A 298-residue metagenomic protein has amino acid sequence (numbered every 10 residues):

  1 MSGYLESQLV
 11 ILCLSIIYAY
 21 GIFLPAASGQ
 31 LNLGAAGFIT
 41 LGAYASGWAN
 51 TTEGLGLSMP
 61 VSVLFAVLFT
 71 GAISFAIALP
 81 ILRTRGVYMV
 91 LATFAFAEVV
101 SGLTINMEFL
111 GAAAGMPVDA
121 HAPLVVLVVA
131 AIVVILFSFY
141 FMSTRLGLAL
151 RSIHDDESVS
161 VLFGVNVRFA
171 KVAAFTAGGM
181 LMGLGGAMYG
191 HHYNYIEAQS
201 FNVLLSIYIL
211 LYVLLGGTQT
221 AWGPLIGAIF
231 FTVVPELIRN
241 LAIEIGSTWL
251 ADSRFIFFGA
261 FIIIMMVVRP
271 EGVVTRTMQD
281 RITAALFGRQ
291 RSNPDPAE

Functional and structural regions predicted by a protein language model:
M1-E298: Transmembrane alpha-helices and adjacent helix-loop boundaries
